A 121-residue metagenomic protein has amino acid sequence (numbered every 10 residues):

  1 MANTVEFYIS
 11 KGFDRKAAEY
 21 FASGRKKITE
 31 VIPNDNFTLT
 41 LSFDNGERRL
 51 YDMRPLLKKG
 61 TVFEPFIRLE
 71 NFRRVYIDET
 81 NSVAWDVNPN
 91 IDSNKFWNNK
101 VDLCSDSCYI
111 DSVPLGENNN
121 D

Functional and structural regions predicted by a protein language model:
M1-D121: Motif-centric detector for short Cys/His coordination patterns
